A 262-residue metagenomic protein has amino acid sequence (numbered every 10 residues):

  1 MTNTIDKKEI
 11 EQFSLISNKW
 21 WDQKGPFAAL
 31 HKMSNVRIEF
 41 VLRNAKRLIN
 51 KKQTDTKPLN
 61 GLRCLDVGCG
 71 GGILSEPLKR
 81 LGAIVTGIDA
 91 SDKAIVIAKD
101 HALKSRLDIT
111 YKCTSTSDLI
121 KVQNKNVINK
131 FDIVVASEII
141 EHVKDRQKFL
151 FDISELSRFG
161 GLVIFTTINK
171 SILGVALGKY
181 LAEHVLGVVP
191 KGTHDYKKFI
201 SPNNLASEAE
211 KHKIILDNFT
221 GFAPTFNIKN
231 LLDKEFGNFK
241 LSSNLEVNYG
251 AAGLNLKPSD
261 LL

Functional and structural regions predicted by a protein language model:
M1-F27: N-terminal, positively charged/glycine-rich alpha-helical extensions of SAM-dependent methyltransferases
W20, N44, L48, E183-H184: A short secondary-structure junction motif
K32-E39, G72, I200-N203, S207: A structural signal for well-ordered alpha-helical segments within the folded catalytic domains of diverse enzymes
K32-N60: Conserved alpha-helix/loop element of class I SAM-dependent methyltransferases that forms part of the SAM/SAH-binding
K52-K57, L62-V175, P202, A251-G253: Conserved SAM-binding loop
K93, H101, S105, C113 (+1 more regions): S-adenosyl-L-methionine-dependent methyltransferase catalytic module, highlighting the catalytic core
